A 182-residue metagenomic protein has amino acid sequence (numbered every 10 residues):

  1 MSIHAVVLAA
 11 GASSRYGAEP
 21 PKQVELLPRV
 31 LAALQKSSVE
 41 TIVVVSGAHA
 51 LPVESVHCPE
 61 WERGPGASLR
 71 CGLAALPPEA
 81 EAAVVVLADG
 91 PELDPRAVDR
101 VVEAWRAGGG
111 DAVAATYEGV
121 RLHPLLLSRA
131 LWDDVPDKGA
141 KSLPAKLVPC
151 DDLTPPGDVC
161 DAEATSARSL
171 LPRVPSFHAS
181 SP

Functional and structural regions predicted by a protein language model:
M1-G47, V98: N-terminal glycine-rich phosphate-binding loop and ensuing alpha1 helix
I3, E40-I42, S55, A83 (+1 more regions): Hydrophobic anchor at the start of a short beta-strand that flanks the dinucleotide cofactor-binding loop
L8-A10, V45, V86-L87, A115-T116 (+1 more regions): Short beta-strand segments
E40-A48, A114-A115, V135-P136, K146: Short, hydrophobic beta-strand segments that form beta-sheet elements in well-ordered domains
P52-W61, V148: Active-site regions of enzymes building and remodeling cell-envelope glycoconjugates
E62-D134: Conserved beta-loop-beta/alpha segment of the NTase-like Rossmann-fold superfamily that binds/positions NTPs
W132-P182: Conserved alpha/beta core of the MobA/IspD/sugar-nucleotide pyrophosphorylase nucleotidyltransferase superfamily
